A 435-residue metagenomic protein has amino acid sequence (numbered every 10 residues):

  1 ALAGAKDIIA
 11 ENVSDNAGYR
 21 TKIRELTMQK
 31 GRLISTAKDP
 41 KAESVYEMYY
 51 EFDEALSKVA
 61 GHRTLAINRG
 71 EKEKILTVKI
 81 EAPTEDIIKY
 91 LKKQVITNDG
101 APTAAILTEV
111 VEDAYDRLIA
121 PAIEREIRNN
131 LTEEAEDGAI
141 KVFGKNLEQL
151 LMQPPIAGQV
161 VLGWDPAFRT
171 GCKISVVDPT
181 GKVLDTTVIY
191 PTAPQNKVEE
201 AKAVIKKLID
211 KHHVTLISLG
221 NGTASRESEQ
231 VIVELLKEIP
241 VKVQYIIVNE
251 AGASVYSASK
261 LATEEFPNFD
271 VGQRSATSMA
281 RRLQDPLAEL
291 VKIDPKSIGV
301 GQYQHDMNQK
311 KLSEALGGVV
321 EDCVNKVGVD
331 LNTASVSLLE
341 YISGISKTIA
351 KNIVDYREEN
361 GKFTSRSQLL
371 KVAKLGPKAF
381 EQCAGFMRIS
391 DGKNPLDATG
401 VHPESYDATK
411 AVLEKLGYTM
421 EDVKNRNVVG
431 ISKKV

Functional and structural regions predicted by a protein language model:
A1, K326-V435: Accessory alpha-helical DNA-binding modules that contact the DNA backbone or grooves
A1-G163, R169-N268: Duplex nucleic acid-engaging cores and interfaces of nucleic-acid transaction enzymes
A5, L107, I123, E136-A139 (+20 more regions): Helical mechanochemical/support elements of P-loop NTPase systems and associated helical scaffolds
E25-K30, W164-F168, G222-E227, V248-V255 (+4 more regions): A glycine-rich phosphate-binding loop feature that marks nucleotide/adenosyl-phosphate handling sites
G70-P83, Q94, N98-I119, R281-L312 (+1 more regions): Structured, non-catalytic alpha/beta "coupling" segments that mediate domain-domain communication and provide generic
T186-A193, L216, A258-V271, V300-Q304 (+4 more regions): Short beta-alpha connecting loops at secondary-structure transitions that line or flank enzyme active sites
T223-I232, K237-S259, S275, R282 (+2 more regions): A basic, often C-terminal nucleic-acid-binding module that engages the phosphate backbone, implemented in DNA
I246, G252, S257-V327, N332: Long, charge-rich intrinsically disordered scaffolds of nucleic-acid metabolism proteins
